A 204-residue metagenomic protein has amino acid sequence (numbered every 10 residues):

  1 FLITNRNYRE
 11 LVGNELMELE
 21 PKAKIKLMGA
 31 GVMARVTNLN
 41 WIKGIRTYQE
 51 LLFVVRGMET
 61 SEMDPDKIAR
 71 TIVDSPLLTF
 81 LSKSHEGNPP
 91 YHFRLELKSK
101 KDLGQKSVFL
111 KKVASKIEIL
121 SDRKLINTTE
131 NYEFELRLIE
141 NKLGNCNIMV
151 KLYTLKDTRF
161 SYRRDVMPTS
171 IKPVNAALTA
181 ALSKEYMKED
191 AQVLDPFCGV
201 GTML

Functional and structural regions predicted by a protein language model:
F1-T129: Non-catalytic nucleic-acid substrate-recognition regions in nucleic-acid-modifying enzymes
H92, E133-E135, N145-N147: Broad gene-expression machinery/nucleic-acid interaction feature
Q105-S107, R159-Y162, A191: A short secondary-structure junction signal
R123-R137, V193-F197: Short, surface-exposed recognition loops or helix-turn segments adjacent to catalytic cores
L138, M167-T169, A176: Core catalytic architecture of nucleotide-activated donor-dependent transferases building glycoconjugates
I139-L143: Short beta-strand micro-motifs enriched in acidic
C146-K172: Class I SAM-dependent transferase core
I171-L204: Conserved S-adenosyl-L-methionine
